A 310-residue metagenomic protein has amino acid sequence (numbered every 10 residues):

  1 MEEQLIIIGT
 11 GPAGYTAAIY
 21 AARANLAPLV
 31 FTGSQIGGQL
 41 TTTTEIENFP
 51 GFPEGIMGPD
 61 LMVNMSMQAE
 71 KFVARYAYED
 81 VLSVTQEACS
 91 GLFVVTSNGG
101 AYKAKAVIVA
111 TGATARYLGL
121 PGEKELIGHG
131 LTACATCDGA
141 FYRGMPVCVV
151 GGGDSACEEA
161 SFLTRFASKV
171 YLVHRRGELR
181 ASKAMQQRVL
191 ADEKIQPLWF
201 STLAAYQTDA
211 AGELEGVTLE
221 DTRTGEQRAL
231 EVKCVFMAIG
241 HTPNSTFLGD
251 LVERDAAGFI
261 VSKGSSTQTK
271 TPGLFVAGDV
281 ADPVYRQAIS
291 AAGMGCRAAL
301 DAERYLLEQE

Functional and structural regions predicted by a protein language model:
E2-Q4, Y78-E79, R143-M145, F200 (+1 more regions): Phosphate-coordination loops involved in phosphoryl transfer and adenosine-cofactor binding
E3-F72, M145, C157-K183, D255: Beta1-alpha1 glycine-rich phosphate/pyrophosphate-binding loop at the start of Rossmann-like nucleotide-binding domains
G11-P12, Q35, A113-A115, D154-S155 (+1 more regions): Residue-level detector of alpha-helix initiation sites
A69-T96, A101-A104, R165-G264, R304-E310: A Rossmann-like FAD-binding core segment of flavoenzymes
Y76-R143: Glycine/small-residue-rich loop that forms an oxyanion/phosphate-binding "nest" at active or ligand-binding sites
T114, G119, E125-F141, I239-Y285 (+2 more regions): FAD-site-proximal beta/loop scaffold in flavoenzymes
C157-E159, V280-E310: A conserved FAD-binding loop/helix module that cradles the flavin
